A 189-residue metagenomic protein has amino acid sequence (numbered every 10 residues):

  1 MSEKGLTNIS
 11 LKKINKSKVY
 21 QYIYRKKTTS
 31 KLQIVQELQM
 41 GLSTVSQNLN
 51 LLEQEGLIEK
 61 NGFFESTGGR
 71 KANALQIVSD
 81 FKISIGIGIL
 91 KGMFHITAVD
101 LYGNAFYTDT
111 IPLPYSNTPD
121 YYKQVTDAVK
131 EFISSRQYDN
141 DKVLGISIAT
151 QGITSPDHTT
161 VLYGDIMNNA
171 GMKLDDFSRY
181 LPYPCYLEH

Functional and structural regions predicted by a protein language model:
M1-Q36: Extreme N-terminal segment that seeds HTH/winged-HTH DNA-binding domains in transcriptional regulators
L6, N61-N73: Short, Lys/Arg-rich nucleic-acid/phosphate-binding segment
I9, K13, S17, L42-S46 (+2 more regions): Electropositive phosphate-/nucleotide-binding environments in soluble metabolic enzymes
K27-K60: N-terminal helix-turn-helix
G69-T108: Gly/Thr-rich phosphate-binding beta-strand-loop-beta motif of the actin/hexokinase/Hsp70
D109-H189: Glycine-rich phosphate-binding loop and adjoining helix at the ATP-binding site of ATP-dependent phosphoryl-transfer
